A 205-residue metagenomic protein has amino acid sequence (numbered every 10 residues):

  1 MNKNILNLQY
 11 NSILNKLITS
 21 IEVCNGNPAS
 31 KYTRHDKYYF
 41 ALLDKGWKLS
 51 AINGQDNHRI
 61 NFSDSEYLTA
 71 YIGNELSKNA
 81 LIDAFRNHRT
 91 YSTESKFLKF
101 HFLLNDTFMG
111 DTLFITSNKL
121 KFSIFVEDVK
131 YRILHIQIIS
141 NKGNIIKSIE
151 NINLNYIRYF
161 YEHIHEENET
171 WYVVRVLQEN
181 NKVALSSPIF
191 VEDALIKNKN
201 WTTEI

Functional and structural regions predicted by a protein language model:
N2-I205: Charged catalytic cores and adjacent phosphate/nucleic-acid-binding surfaces used for phosphate/nucleic-acid chemistry
